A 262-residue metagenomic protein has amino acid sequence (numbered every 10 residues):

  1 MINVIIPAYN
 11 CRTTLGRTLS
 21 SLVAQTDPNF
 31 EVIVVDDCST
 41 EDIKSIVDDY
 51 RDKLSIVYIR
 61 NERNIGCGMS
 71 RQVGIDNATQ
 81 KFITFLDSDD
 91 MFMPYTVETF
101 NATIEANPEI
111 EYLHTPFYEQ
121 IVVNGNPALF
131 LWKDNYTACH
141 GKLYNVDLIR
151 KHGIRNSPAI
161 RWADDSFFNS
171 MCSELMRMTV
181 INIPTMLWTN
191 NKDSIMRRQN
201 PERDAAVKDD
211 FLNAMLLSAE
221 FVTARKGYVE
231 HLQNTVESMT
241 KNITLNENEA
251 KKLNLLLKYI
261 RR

Functional and structural regions predicted by a protein language model:
I2-T14, T18, Q25, V35: A conserved hydrophobic helix/loop-capping motif in glycosyltransferases and polysaccharide synthases
N10, L22, D37-S39, I65 (+1 more regions): Conserved short acidic donor-positioning loop in nucleotide-sugar-dependent glycosyltransferases
L19-R60: Acidic donor-binding segment of Leloir-type glycosyltransferases
N61-A78: Glycine-rich, basic loop-to-helix element that forms the pyrophosphate-binding segment of sugar-nucleotide handling
I83: Short aromatic/hydrophobic "clamp" motif used to bind/position activated sugar donors
M91, Y95-G125: Conserved donor NDP-sugar-binding/catalytic core segment of glycosyltransferases
P127-R203: Conserved nucleotide-sugar donor-binding catalytic segment
P184-N191, R197-Y228, A250-L253, Y259: Catalytic core of nucleotide-sugar-dependent glycosyltransferases
